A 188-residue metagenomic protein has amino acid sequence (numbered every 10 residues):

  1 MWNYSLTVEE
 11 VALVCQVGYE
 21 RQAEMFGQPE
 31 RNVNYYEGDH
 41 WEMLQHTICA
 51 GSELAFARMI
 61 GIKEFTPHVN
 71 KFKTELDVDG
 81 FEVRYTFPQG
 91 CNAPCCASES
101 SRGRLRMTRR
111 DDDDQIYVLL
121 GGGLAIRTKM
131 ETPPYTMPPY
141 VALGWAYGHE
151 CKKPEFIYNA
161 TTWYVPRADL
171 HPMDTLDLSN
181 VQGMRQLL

Functional and structural regions predicted by a protein language model:
M1-D77, R84-L188: Nucleic-acid endonuclease domains
